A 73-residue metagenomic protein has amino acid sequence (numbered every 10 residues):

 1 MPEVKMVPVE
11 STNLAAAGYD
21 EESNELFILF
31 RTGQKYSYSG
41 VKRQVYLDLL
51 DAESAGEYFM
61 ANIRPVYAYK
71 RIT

Functional and structural regions predicted by a protein language model:
M1-T73: Acidic/histidine-enriched, beta-strand-rich ligand/metal-binding domains
